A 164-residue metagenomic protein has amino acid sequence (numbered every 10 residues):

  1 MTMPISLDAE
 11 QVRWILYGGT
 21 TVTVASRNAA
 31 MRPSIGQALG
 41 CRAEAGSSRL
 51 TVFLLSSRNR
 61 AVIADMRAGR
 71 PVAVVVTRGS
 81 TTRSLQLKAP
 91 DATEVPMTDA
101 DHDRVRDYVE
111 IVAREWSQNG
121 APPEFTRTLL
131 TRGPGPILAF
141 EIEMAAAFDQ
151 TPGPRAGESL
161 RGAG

Functional and structural regions predicted by a protein language model:
M1-T21: Short, basic/aromatic recognition patches
V12-R13, I63-A64, R127-R132: A generic local secondary-structure boundary/capping motif
I15-T21, A68-R70, P136: A short, compositionally biased
G18-L55, L85-Q86: Short beta-strand segments
S26-A30, V76-S80, A146: Short acidic, glycine-rich loop/turn motifs
G40-T82: A short mixed-secondary-structure module that forms the rim of ligand-binding clefts
R83-G164: Charged, gly/pro-rich active-site loop segments
